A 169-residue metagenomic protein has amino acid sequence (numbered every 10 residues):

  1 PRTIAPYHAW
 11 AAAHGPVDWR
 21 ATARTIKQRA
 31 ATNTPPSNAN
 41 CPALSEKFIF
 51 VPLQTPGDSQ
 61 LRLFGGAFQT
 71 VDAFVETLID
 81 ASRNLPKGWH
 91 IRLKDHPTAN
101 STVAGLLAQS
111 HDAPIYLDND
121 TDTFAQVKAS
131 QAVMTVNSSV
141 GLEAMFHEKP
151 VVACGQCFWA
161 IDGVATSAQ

Functional and structural regions predicted by a protein language model:
P1-L61: A nucleotide-sugar donor-handling region in carbohydrate enzymes
F48, H90, Q131-A132: Structural motif
Q54-D58, P97-N100, V140-G141, C157-A160: Short, solvent-exposed loop/turn segments at secondary-structure junctions
S59-V75: Mid-to-C-terminal functional-domain signal that highlights helix-capping/loop sites within ligand-binding modules
Q60-F64, S101-L107, S130, M145-H147 (+1 more regions): A short acidic (Asp/Glu
E76-L117: Catalytic donor nucleotide-activated moiety binding site of glycosyltransferases and closely related
N119-T166: A donor-sugar binding/catalytic signature common to diverse glycosyltransferases and related nucleotide-sugar
